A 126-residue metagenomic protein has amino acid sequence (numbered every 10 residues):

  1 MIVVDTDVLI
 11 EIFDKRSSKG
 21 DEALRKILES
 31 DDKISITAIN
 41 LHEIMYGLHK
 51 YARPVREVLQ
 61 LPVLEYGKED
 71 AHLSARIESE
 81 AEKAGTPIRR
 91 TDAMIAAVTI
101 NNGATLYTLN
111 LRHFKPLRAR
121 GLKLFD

Functional and structural regions predicted by a protein language model:
M1, A96, I100-D126: Acidic, PIN/NYN-like endoribonuclease modules and their adjacent C-terminal/linker elements
M1-I36, M45-E57, L61: Short, well-structured N-terminal submotif of metal-dependent ribonuclease cores
V8-L9, N40, D70, M94-I95 (+1 more regions): Alpha-helix capping/helix-boundary segments
L41-H42, L61-K83: Acidic catalytic patch
Y51-V55, A81-E82, L124-D126: Short, hinge-like loop/turn segments at secondary-structure boundaries
G85-I88: Donor nucleotide-sugar recognition loop
